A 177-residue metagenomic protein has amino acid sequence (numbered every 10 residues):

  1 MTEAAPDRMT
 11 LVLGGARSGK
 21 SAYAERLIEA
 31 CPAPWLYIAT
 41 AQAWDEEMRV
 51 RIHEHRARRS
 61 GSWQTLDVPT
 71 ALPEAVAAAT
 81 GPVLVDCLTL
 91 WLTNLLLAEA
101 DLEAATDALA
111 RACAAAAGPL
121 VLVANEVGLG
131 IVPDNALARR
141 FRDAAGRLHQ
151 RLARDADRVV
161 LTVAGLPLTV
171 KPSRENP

Functional and structural regions predicted by a protein language model:
M1-T10, A78, A115, P172-P177: Short, low-complexity, intrinsically disordered N-terminal peptides in bacterial proteins
T2, T10-A78: Conserved P-loop
L11, L84, V121-V123: Structural motif
A24, H55, L84, N125 (+1 more regions): Residue-level signal for inorganic ion chemistry
W35, V83, R158-L161: Short, well-ordered beta-strand core segments
E54-R56, P82, A138-R140: Short, hinge-like loop/turn segments at secondary-structure boundaries
A57-A105: Helix-adjacent hinge/juxtasegments
L90-P177: Replace "adjacent to P-loop NTPase cores in ATP/GTP-dependent enzymes" with "adjacent to NTP-binding cores
